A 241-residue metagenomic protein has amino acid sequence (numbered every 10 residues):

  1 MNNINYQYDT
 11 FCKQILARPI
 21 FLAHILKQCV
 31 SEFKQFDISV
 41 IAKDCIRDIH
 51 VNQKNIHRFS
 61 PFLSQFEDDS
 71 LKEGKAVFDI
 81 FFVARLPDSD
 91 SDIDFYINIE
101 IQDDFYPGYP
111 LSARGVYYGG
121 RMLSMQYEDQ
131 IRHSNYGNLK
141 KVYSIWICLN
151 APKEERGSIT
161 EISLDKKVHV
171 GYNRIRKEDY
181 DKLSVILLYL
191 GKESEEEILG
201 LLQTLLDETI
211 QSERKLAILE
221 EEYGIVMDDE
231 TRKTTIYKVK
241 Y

Functional and structural regions predicted by a protein language model:
M1-Y241: Elongated, amphipathic alpha-helical interaction scaffolds
